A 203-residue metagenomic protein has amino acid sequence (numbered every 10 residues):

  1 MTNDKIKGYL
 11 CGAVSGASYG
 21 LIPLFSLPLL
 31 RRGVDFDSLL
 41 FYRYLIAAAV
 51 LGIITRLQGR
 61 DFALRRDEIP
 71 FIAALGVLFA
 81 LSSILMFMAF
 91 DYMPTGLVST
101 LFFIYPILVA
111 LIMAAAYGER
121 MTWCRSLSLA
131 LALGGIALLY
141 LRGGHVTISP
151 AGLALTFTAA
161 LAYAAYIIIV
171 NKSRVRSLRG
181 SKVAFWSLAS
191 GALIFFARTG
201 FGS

Functional and structural regions predicted by a protein language model:
M1-S38, Y42, V77, L85 (+2 more regions): Glycine-/small-residue-enriched transmembrane alpha-helix faces in small-molecule transporters and effluxers
V14, Y42, A74, L101-I104 (+4 more regions): Hydrophobic core positions of alpha-helical segments in small-molecule transporters and transporter systems
S18, P23, T55-V98, F102 (+1 more regions): Specific transmembrane alpha-helical segments of multi-pass solute transporters/efflux pumps, especially DMT/EamA
L30-R31, F90-D91, Y117, R174-V175: Helix-capping/transition residues at the boundaries of transmembrane alpha-helices and the short helical linkers
R31-L81, L108-V109, A162-I169, F185-G202: Transmembrane alpha-helices of multi-pass small-molecule transport proteins
S38-A49, L78-F79, M86-R120, R125 (+1 more regions): Specific alpha-helical transmembrane segments that line the substrate/conduction pathway and gating interfaces
L51, A73, I112, M121-L141 (+3 more regions): Hydrophobic transmembrane alpha-helices of multi-pass small-molecule transport proteins
R66-P70, S99-F102, G118-L138, V146-L153: Loop-to-transmembrane alpha-helix entry segments
